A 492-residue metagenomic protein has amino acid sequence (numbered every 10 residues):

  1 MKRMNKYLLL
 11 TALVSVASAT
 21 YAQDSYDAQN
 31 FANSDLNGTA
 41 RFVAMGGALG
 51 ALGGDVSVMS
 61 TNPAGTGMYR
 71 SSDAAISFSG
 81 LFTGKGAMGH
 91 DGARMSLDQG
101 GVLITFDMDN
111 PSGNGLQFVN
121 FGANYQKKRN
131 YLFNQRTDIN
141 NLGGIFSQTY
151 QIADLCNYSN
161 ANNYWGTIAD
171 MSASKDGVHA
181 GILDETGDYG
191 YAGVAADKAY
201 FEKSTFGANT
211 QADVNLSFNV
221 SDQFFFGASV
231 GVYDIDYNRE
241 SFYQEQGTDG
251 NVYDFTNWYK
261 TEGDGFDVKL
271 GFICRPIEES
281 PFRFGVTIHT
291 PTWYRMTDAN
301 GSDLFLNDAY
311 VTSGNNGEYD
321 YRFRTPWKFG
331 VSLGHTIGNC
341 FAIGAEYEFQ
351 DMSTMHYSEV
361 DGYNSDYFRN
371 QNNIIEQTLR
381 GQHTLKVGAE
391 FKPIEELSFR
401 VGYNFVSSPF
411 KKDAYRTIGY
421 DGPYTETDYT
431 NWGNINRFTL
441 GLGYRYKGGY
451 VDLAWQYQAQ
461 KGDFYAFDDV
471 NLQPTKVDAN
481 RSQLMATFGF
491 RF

Functional and structural regions predicted by a protein language model:
M1-Y26, F488: Bacterial Sec-dependent N-terminal signal peptides
Q23-N37, F42-V43, T105-F492: Outer-membrane beta-barrel porins/channels
D24-L49, G67-G84: Transmembrane beta-strand segments of Gram-negative outer membrane beta-barrel proteins
S34, L49-A51, S57-V58, P63-S71 (+2 more regions): Short secondary-structure boundary/capping segments within folded domains
V43-S57, A87-G89, A199-T205: Asp/Glu-centered strand-loop micro-motifs enriched in Gly/Pro and often flanked by an aromatic residue
A44-G47, S60-T66, D73-S79, D98-F106 (+2 more regions): Predominantly transmembrane beta-strands of Gram-negative outer membrane beta-barrel pores used for transport
L81, H90-D91, I435-R437: Strand-loop-strand
